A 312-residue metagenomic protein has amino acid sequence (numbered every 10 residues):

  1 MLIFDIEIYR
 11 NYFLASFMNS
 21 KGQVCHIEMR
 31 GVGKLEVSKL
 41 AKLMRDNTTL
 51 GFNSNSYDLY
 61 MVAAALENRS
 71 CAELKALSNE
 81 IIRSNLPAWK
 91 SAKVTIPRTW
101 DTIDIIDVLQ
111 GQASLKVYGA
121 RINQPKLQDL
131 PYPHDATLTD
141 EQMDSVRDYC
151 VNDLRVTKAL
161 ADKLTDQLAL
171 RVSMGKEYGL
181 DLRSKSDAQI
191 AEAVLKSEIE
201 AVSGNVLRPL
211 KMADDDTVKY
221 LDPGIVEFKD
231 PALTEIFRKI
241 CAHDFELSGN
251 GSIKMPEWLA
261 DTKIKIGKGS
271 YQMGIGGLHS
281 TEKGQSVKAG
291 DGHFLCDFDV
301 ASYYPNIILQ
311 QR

Functional and structural regions predicted by a protein language model:
M1-I8, T102-D104, C296-F298: Two-metal-ion RNase H-like nuclease active-site motif
M1-L2, G33-K42, P87-W89, M273-A289: Short alpha-helical segments and helix-capping/turn motifs at coil-helix boundaries
I3, R10-E28, L115, R121: RNase H-like nuclease fold core
E7, R121-D129, D135-R312: Conserved "right-hand" nucleotidyltransferase catalytic core of DNA-directed polymerases
I8-R10, S56, D107, S302: Short, glycine/acidic-enriched loop or turn micro-motifs at the edges of active sites
Y12, Y60, G111-Y118, L127-D129 (+1 more regions): Short helix/loop capping segments that flank catalytic or ligand/cofactor-binding pockets
M18-N19, A64-R69, G175, Q310-R312: Short secondary-structure boundary/capping segments
Q23-V117, Y149: Conserved DEDDh/DEDDy metal-dependent 3′-5′ exonuclease domain
